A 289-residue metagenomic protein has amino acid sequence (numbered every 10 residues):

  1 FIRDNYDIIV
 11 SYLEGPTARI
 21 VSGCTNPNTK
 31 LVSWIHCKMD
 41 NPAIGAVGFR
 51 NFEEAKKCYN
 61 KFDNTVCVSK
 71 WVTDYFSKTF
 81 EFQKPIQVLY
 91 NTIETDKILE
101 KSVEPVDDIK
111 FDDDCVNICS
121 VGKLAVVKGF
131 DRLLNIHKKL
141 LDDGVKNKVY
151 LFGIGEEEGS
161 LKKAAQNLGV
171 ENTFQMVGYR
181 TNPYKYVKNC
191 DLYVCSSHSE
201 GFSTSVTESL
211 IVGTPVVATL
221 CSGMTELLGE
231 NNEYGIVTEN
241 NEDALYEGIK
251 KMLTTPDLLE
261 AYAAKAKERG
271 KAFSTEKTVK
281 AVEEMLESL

Functional and structural regions predicted by a protein language model:
S11-T17, I35: Short His-centered aromatic/hydrophobic patch
G48-T65: Membrane-proximal helix-turn-helix segments that form the acceptor-binding/catalytic region of lipid-linked
W71, T92: Carbohydrate-associated surface elements
V116, S120-K139, V145, E156-K162 (+1 more regions): A conserved mid-protein helix/loop that constitutes part of the nucleotide-sugar donor-binding site
K162-G178: Nucleotide-activated donor-binding/catalytic signature segment of Leloir-type glycosyltransferases, i.e., the conserved
Y179, H198: Aromatic "clamp/platform" in nucleotide-sugar-dependent glycosyltransferases that forms part of the donor/acceptor
P215-A218: Short hydrophobic beta-strand element within catalytic cores of glycosyltransferases and related nucleotide-activated
E230-E242, K251-P256: Conserved acidic donor-binding segment of nucleotide-sugar-dependent glycosyltransferases
